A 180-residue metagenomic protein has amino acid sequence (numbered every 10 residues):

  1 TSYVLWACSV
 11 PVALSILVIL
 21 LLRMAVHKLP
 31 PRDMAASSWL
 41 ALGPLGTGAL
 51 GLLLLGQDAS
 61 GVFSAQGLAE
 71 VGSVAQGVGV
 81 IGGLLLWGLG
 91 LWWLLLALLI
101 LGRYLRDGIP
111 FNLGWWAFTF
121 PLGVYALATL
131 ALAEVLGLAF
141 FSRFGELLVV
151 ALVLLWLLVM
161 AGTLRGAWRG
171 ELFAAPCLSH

Functional and structural regions predicted by a protein language model:
T1-W6, E70-L84: Short aromatic-rich membrane-water interface segments that cap or initiate transmembrane helices in multi-pass membrane
L5-V18, S38-L54, G83-W92, A117-G123: Alpha-helical transmembrane segments of multi-pass integral membrane proteins
L17-S37, L53-G79, W93-L113, A131-E146 (+1 more regions): Juxtamembrane membrane-water interface segments of multi-pass membrane proteins, especially cytoplasmic-side
L86-G88, R143-L158: Small-residue-rich transmembrane alpha-helices that serve as helix-helix interface/gating elements in multipass
W116, Y125, M160: Short, loop-centered acidic/histidine patches that primarily coordinate divalent metals
P121-E134: Generic transmembrane alpha-helix signature in multi-pass membrane proteins, especially transporters/channels
